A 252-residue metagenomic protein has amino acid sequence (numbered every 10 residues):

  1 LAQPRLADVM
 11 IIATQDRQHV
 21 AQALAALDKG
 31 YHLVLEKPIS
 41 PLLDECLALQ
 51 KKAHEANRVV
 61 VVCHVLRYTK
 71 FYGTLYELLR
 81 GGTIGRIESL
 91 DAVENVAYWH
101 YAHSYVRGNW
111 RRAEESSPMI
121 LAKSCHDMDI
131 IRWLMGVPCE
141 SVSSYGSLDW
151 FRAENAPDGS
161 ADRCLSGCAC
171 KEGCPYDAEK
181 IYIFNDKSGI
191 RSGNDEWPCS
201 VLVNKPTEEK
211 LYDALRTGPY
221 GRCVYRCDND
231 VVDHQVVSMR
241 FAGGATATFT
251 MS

Functional and structural regions predicted by a protein language model:
L1-K52: Beta-loop-alpha module in the N-terminal Rossmann-like domain of NAD(P)-dependent dehydrogenases, especially those
A2, L27-D28, H54-E55, R80-T83 (+1 more regions): Residue-level signal for alpha-helix termini/capping positions
I11-I12, L33-E36, V60-C63, T248-T250: Short catalytic-loop micro-motif centered on adjacent basic/acidic residues
K29-Y31, A56-V59, A245-T246: A short helix->loop->beta-strand "cap" motif at the edges of active sites that frequently abuts
A48-V65, G85-A92: Rossmann-fold dehydrogenase core element
L66-R222: Predominantly a Rossmann-like dinucleotide-binding segment in NAD(P)-dependent oxidoreductases
V224-S252: Glycine-enriched catalytic-core subsegment of oxygenase/oxidase enzymes
